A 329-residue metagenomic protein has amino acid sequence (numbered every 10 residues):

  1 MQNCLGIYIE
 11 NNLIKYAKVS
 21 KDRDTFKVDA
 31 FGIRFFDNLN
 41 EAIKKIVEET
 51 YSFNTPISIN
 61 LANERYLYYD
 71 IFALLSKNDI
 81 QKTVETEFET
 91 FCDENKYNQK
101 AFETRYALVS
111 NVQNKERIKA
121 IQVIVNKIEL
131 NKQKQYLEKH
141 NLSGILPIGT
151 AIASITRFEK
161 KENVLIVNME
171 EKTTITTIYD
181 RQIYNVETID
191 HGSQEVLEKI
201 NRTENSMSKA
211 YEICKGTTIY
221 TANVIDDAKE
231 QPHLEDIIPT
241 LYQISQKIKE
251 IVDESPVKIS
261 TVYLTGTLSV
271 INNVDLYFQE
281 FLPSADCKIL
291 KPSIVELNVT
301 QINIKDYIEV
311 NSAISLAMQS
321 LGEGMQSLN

Functional and structural regions predicted by a protein language model:
M1-F31, S58-A62, R157-E195, K199-R202 (+1 more regions): Gly/Thr-rich phosphate-binding beta-strand-loop-beta motif of the actin/hexokinase/Hsp70
T25-Y51, K77-I80: N-terminal phosphate-binding loop and adjacent alpha-helix
S52-R65, S143-G144, P256-L268: Short glycine-rich phosphate-binding loop at a beta-alpha junction
E64-E159, I294: Active-site neighborhood for divalent-cation/phosphate handling
L130-I152, D180-D226: Glycine-rich phosphate-binding loop plus the immediately following alpha-helix
A151, K288-N329: Glycine-rich phosphate-binding/hydrolytic loop that grips phosphoryl groups
R202-T203, E212-T261, L268: Adenine-nucleotide phosphate-binding core of ATP-dependent small-molecule kinases
I259-C287: Glycine-rich phosphate-binding loops at beta-strand->alpha-helix junctions
